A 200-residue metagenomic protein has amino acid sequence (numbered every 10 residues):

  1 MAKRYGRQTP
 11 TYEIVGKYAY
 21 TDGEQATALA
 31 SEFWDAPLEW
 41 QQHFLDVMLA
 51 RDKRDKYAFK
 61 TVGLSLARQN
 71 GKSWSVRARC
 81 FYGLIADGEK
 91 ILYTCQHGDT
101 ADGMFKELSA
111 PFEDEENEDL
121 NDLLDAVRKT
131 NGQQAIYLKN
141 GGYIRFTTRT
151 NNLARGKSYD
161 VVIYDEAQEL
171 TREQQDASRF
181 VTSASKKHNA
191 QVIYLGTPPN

Functional and structural regions predicted by a protein language model:
M1-N200: Phosphate/NTP-binding elements of NTP-utilizing enzymes
